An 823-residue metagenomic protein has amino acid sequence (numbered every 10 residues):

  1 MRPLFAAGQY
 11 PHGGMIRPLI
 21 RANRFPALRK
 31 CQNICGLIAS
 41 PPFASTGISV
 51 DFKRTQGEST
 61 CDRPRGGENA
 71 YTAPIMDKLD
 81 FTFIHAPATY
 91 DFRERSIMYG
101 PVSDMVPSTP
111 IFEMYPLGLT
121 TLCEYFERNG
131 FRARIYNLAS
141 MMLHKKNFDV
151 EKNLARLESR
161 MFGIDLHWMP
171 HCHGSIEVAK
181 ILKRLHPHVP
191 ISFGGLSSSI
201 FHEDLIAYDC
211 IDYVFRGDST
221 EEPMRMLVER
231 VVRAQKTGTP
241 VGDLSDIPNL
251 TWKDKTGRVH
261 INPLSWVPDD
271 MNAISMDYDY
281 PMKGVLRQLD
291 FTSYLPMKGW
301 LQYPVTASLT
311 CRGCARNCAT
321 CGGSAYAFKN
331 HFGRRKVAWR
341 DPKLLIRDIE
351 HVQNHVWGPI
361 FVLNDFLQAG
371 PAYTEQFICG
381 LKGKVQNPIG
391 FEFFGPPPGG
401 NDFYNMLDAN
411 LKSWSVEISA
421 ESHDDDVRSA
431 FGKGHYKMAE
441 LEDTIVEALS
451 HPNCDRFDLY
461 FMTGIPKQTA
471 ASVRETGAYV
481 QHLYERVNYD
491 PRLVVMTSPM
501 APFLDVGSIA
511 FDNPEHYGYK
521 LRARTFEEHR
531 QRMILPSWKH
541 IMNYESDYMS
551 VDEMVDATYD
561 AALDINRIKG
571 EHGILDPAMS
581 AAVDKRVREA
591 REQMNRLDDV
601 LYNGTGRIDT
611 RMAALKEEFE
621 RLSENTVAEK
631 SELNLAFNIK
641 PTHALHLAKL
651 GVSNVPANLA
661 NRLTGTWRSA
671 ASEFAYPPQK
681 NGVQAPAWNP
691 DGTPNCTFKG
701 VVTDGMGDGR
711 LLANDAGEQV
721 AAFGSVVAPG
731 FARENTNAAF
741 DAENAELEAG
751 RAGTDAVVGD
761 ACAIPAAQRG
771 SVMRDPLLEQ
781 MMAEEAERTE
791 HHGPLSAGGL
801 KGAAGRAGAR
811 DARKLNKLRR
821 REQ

Functional and structural regions predicted by a protein language model:
F5, Q9, A70-F83, R132 (+2 more regions): Radical SAM enzyme core and accessory elements
M76-F81, F92-I97, I247, K253-T310: N-terminal [4Fe-4S]-dependent radical SAM core
L79-I84, G163, S192, D341-R456 (+2 more regions): Conserved SAM/AdoMet-binding glycine-rich loop
F81-I111: Short glycine-rich His-centered loop
D91-R93, F201-H202, R316, F328-K329 (+4 more regions): Flexible glycine/acidic-rich beta-alpha junction loops that bind and position SAM and/or redox cofactors in anaerobic
G118, Y125, R134-D270, V506: Glycine-rich beta-alpha loop elements in corrinoid/cobalamin-binding modules across cobalamin-dependent enzymes
D204-A207, K467-H482: Catalytic cores of alpha/beta
K298-D341: Canonical Radical SAM [4Fe-4S] cluster-binding loop centered on the CxxxCxxC motif and its immediate flanking residues
